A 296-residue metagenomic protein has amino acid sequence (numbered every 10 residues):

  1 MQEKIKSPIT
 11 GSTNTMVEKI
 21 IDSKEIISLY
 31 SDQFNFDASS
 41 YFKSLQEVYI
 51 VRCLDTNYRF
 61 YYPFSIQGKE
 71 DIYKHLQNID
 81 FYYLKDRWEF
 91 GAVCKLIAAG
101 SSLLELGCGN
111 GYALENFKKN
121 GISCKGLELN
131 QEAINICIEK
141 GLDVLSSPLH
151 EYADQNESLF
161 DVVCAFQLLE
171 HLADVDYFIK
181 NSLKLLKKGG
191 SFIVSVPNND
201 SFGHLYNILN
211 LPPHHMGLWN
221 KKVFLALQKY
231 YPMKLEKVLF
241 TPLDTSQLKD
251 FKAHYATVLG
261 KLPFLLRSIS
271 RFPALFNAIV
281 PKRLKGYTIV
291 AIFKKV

Functional and structural regions predicted by a protein language model:
M1-F166, D176-I179, F240-L243, G260 (+2 more regions): Conserved N-terminal segment of class I S-adenosyl-L-methionine
D22-L29, G68, N210, E236-S270: Conserved catalytic loop of SAM-dependent methyltransferase domains
E25-S28, V194-G217, K221-L227: Short, glycine-/aromatic-enriched active-site segment of Class I SAM-dependent methyltransferases
C124, F192-V194: Hydrophobic/aromatic residues located in beta-strands of well-ordered beta-sheets within soluble catalytic
Q167-H171: A short His-aromatic
A173-Y177, H204: Short N-terminal helix/helix-N-cap motif within the alpha/beta-hydrolase-1
D176-S191: A short glycine-rich, Lys/Arg-flanked "PGG" loop and its adjoining helix->strand segment in the class I
